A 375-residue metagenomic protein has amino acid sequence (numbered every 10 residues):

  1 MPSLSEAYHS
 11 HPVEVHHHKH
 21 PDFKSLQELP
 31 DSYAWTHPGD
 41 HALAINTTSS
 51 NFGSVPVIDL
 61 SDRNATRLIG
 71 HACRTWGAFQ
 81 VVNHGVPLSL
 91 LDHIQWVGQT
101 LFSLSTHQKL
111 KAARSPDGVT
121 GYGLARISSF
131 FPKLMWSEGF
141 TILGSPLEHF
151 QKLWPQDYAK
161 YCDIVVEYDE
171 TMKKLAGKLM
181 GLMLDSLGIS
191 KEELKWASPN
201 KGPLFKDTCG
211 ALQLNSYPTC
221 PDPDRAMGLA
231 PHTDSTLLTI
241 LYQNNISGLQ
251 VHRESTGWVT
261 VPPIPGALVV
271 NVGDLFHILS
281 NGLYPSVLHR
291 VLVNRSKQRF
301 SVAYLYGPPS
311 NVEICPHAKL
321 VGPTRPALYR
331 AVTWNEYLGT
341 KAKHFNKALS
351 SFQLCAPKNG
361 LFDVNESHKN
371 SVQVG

Functional and structural regions predicted by a protein language model:
M1-G375: Peripheral, non-catalytic segments flanking oxidoreductase cores
